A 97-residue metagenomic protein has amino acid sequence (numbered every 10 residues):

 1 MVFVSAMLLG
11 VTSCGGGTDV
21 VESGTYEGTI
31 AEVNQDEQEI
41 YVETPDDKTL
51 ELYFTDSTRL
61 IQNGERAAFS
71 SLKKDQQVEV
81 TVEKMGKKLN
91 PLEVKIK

Functional and structural regions predicted by a protein language model:
M1-Y53, N63-K97: Short, flexible, surface-exposed loop segments at domain boundaries
